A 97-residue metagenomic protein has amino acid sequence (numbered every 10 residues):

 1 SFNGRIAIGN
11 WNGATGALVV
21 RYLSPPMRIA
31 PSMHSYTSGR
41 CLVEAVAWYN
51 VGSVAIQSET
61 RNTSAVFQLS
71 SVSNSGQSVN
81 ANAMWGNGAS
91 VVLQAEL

Functional and structural regions predicted by a protein language model:
S1-L97: Surface-exposed molecular-recognition determinants
